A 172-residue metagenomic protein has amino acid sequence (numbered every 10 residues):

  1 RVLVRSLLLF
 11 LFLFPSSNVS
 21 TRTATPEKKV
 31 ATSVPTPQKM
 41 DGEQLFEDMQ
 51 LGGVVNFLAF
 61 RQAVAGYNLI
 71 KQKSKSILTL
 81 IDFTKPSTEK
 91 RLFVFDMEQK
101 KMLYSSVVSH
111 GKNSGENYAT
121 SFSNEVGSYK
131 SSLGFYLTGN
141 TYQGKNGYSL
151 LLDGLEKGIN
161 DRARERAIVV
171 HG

Functional and structural regions predicted by a protein language model:
R1-K28: Bacterial Sec-dependent N-terminal signal peptides
T25-G172: Cell wall/extracellular polymer interaction/catalysis modules
